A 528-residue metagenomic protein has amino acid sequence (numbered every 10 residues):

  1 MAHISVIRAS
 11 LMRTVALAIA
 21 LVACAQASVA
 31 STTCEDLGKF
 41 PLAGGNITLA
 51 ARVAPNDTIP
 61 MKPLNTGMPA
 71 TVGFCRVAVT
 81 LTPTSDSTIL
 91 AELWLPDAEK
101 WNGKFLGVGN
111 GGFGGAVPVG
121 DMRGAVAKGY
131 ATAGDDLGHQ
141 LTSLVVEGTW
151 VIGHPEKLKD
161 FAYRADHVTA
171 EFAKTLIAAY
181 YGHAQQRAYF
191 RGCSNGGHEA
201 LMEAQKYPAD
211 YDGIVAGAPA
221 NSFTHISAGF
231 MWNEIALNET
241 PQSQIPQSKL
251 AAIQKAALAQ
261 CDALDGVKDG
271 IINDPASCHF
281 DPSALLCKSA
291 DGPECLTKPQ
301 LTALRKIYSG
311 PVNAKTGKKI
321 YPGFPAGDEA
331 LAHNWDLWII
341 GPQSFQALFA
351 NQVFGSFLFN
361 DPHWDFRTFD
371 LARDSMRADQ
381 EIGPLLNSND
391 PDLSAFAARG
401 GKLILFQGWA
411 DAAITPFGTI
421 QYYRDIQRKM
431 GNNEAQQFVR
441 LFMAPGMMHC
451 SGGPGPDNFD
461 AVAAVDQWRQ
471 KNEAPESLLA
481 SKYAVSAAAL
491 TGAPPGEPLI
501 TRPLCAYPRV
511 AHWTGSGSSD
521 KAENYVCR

Functional and structural regions predicted by a protein language model:
R13-Q26: Bacterial N-terminal signal peptides
S28-K104, V119-G120, V267-I272, D281-W364 (+3 more regions): Catalytic-loop region of hydrolases
N102, G111-Q185, A228-G229, A236-E239 (+2 more regions): Cap/lid segment of the alpha/beta-hydrolase catalytic domain
A116, G192-M202: Glycine-rich nucleophile elbow surrounding the catalytic serine of serine-hydrolase chemistry
L158, M202-A204, A209-V312, M443: A catalytic-pocket lid/entrance helix-loop region that shapes and gates access to the active site across common
H183-S194: Alpha/beta-hydrolase fold nucleophile elbow
L405-Q407: Short beta-strand/loop motif that positions the catalytic acidic residue of the alpha/beta-hydrolase fold
F438-G452, D466, A484-S486: Histidine-bearing beta->alpha loop at or near hydrolase active sites
